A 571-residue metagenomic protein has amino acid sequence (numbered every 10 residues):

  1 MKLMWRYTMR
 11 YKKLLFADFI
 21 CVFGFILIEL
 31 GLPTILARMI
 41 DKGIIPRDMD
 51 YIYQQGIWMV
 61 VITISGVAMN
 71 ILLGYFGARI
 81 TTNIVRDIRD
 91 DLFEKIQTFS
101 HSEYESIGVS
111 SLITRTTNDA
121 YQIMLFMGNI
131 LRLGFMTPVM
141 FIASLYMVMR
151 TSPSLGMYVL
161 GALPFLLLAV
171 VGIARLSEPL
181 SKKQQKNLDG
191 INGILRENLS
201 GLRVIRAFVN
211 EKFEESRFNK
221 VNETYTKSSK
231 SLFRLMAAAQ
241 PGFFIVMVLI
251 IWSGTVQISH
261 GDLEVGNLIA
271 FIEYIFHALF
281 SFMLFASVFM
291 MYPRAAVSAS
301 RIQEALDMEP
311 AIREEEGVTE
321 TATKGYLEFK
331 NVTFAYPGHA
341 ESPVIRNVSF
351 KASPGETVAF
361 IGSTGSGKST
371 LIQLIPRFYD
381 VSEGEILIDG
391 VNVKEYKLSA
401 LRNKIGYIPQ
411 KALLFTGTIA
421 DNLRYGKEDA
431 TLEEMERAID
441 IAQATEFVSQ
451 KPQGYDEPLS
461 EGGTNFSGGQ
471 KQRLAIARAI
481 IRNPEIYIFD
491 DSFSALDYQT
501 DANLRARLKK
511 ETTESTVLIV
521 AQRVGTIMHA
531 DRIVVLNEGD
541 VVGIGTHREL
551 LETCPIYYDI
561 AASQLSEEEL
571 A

Functional and structural regions predicted by a protein language model:
M1-E29, L36, I44-W58, M69 (+13 more regions): Membrane-integrated ABC transporters
R10, L14-L27, R38, N129-Q184 (+1 more regions): Transmembrane helices of ABC transporter permease
K12-K13, T98-S102, N118-M127, L131 (+7 more regions): An intracellular "coupling" helix at the cytosolic face of ABC transporter transmembrane type-1 domains
F19, F23-G31, I64-I71, I123-F126 (+7 more regions): Hydrophobic alpha-helical transmembrane bundles that constitute the permease/transmembrane domains of multi-pass
D48-Y51, M147-P164, V170, S231-R301 (+1 more regions): Helix-loop-helix
I96, F218, I302, F329-N331: Conserved catalytic Walker-motif region of ABC-type ATPase nucleotide-binding domains
T321-A571: ABC-type nucleotide-binding domain
